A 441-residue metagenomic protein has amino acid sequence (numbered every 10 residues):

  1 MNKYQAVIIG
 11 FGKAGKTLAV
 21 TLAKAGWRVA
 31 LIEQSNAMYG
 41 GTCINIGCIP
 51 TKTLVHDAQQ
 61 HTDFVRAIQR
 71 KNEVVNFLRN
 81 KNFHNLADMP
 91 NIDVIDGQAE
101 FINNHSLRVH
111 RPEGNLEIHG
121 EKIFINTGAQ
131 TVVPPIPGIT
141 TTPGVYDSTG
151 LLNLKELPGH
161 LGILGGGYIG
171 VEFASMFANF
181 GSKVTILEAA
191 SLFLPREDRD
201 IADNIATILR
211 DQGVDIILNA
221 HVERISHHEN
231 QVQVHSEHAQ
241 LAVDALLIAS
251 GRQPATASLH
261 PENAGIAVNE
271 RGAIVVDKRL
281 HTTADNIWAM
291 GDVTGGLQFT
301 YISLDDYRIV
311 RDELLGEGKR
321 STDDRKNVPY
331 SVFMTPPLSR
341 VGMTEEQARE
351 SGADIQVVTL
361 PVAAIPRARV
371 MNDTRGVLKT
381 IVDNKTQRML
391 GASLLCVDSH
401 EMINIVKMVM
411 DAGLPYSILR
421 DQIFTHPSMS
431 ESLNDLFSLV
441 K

Functional and structural regions predicted by a protein language model:
M1-G12, L157-G167: Beta1/beta-strand and adjacent pyrophosphate-binding region of the FAD-binding site in flavoprotein oxidoreductases
N2-Y4, T42-G120, E197-A220, E345-Q347 (+1 more regions): N-terminal Rossmann-like dinucleotide/flavin-binding domain of flavoprotein oxidoreductases that bind FAD/FMN
I9-A37, T42, I49, T53-L54 (+2 more regions): Flexible, glycine-rich terminal cap/loop adjacent to redox cofactors in electron-transfer oxidoreductases
G40, E73-F83, L152-N153, P158-G162 (+4 more regions): Rossmann-like dinucleotide-binding cores of NAD(P)H-dependent redox enzymes
C48, T127-K183, L187, I216 (+2 more regions): Glycine-rich dinucleotide-binding loop and its adjacent helix/turn
D93-D96, E100-R111, I118, G181-K278: A Rossmann-like FAD-binding core segment of flavoenzymes
T141-L157, Q240-E317: FAD-site-proximal beta/loop scaffold in flavoenzymes
